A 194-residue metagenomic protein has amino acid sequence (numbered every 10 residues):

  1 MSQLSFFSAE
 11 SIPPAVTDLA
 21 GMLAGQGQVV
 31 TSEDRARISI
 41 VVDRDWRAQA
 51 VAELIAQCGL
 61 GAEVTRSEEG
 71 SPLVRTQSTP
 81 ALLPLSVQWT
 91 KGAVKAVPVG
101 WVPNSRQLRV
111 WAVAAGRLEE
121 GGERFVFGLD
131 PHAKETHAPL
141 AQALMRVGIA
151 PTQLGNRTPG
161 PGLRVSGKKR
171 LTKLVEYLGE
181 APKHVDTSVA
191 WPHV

Functional and structural regions predicted by a protein language model:
M1-V194: Internal intein/HINT superfamily modules and their associated LAGLIDADG
